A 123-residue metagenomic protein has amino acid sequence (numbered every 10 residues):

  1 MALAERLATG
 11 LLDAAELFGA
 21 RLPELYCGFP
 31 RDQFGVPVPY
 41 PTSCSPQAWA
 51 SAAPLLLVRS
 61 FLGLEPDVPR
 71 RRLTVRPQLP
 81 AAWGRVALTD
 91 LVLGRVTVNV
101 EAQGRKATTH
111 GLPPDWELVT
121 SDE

Functional and structural regions predicted by a protein language model:
M1-R95, V119-D122: Non-catalytic carbohydrate-binding regions of carbohydrate-active enzymes
V92-R95, N99-E123: Catalytic-core signal marking the mid-to-C-terminal active-site face
